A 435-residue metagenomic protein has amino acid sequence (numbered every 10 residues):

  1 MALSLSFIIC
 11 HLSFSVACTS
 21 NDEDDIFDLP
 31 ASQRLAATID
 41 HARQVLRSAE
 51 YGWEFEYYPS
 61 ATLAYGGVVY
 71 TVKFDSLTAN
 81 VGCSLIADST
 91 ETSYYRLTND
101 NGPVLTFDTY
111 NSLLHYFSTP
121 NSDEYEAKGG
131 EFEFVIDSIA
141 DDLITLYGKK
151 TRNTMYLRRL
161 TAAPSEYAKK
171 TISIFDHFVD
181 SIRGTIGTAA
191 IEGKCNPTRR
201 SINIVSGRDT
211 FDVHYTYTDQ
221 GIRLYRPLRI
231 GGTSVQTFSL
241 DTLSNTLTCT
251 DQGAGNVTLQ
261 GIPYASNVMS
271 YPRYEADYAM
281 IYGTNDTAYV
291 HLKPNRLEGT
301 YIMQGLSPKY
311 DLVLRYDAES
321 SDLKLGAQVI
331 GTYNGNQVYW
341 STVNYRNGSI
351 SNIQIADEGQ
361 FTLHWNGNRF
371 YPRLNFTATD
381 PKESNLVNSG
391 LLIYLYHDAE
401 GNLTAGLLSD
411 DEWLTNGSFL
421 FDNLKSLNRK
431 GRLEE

Functional and structural regions predicted by a protein language model:
M1-L5: Bacterial N-terminal signal peptides that target proteins for export
F14-A17: C-terminal motif of bacterial Sec signal peptides marking the signal peptidase cleavage site
T19-D108, I139, T151-N153, T161-G184 (+2 more regions): Acidic/polar, low-complexity intrinsically disordered N-terminal segments immediately downstream of a Sec signal
E23-D24, Y110-H177, G187-A189, Q220-P272 (+1 more regions): Beta-sheet ligand-binding and adhesion/scaffold domains
S60-G102, A190-L224, A288-S341: N-terminal glycine/threonine-rich, aromatic-flanked beta-hairpin/loop signature
P103-N121, Y289-P294: Short solvent-exposed strand/turn elements
R158, S165-H214: Extracytoplasmic/periplasmic C-terminal soluble domains
